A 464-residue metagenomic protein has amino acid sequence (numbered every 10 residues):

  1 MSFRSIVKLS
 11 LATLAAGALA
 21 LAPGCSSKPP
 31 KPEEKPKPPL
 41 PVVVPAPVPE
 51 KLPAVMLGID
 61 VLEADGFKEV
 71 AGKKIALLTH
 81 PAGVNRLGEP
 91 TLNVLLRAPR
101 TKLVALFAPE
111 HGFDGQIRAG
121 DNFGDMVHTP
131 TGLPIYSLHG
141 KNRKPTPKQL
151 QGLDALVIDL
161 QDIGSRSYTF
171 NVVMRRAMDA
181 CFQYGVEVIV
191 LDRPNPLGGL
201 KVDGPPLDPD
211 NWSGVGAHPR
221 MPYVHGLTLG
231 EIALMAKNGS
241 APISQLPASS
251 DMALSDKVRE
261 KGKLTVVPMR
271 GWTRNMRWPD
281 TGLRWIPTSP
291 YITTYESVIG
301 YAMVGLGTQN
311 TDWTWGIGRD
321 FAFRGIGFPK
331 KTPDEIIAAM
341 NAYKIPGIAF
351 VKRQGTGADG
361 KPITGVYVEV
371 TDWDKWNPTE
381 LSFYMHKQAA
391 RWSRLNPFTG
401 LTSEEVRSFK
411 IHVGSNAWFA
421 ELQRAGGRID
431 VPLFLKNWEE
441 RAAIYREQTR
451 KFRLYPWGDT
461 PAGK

Functional and structural regions predicted by a protein language model:
A22-G24: C-terminal motif of bacterial Sec signal peptides marking the signal peptidase cleavage site
S26-K28: Bacterial signal peptide processing site
G115-A119, I189-W212: Glycine-rich, charge-decorated loop segments at or immediately adjacent to ligand/cofactor-binding or catalytic sites
A119-L153: Glycine-rich oxoanion-binding loops at beta->alpha junctions
D162-M174: Glycine/threonine-rich flexible loop motifs
W212-Y301: Conserved anion/nucleotide-ligand pocket segment
G271-A349, A358: Glycine-rich, aromatic-lined ligand/substrate-binding cores of catalytic and carbohydrate-binding domains
A322, G327-N437: Conserved functional hotspot residues or short segments at active or partner-binding sites across diverse domains
